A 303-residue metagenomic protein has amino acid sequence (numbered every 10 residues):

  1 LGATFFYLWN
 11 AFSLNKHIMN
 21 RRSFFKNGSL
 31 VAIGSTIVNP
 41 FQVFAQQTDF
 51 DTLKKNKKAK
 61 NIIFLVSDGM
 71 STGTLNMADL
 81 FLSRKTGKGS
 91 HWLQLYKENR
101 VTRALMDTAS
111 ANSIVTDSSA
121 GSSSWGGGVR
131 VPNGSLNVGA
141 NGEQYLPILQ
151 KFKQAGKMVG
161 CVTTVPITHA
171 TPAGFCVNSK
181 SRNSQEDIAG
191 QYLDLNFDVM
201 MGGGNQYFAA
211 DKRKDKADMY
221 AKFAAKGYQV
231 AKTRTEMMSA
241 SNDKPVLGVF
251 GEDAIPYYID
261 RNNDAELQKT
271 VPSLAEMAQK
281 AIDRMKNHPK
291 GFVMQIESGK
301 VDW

Functional and structural regions predicted by a protein language model:
L1-I18: Short, Lys/Arg-enriched N-terminal segments with co-localized hydrophobic residues within the first ~10-30 amino acids
K16-F25, F50: Twin-arginine (Tat) signal peptide motif
S23-A45: N-terminal export signals
A32, V43-K244: N-terminal catalytic scaffold of extracellular/periplasmic and nuclease hydrolases that process anionic headgroups
L65, V162, G202, F250-E252 (+1 more regions): Generic beta-strand/beta-sheet core signal
A170-C176, D253-E266, P289-W303: Active-site His/acidic residue clusters
S181, T270-A278: Phosphate/oxyanion-binding active-site loops and adjacent basic polyanion-contact surfaces
A231-T233, M237-F250, M277-G299: Active-site regions of oxyanion-processing enzymes, predominantly non-cytosolic
